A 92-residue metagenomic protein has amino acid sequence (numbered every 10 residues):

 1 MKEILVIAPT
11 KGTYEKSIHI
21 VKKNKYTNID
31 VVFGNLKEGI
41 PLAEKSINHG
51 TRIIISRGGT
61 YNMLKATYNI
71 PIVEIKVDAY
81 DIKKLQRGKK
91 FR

Functional and structural regions predicted by a protein language model:
M1-R92: Non-catalytic structural scaffold of enzyme domains
